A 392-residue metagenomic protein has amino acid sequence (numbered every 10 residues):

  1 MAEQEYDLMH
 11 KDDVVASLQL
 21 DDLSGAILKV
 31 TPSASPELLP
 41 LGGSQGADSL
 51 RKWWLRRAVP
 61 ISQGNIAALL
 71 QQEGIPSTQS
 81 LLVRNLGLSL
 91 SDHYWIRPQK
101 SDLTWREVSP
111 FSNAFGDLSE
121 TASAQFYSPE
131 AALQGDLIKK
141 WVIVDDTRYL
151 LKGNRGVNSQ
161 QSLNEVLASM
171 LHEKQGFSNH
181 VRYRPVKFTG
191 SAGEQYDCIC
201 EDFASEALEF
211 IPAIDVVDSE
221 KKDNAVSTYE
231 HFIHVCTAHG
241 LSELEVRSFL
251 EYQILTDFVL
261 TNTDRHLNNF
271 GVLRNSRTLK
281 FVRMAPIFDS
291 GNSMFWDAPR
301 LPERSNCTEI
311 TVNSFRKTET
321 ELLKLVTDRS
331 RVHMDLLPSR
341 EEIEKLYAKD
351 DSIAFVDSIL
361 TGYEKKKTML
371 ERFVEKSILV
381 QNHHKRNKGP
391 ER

Functional and structural regions predicted by a protein language model:
M1-L255, V259, L273-R392: Phosphate/dinucleotide-binding and metal-coordinating scaffold of catalytic cores in nucleotide-dependent enzymes
N262-T263: Glycine-rich phosphate-binding P-loop
H266, G271-L273: Conserved protein-kinase catalytic-loop segment immediately C-terminal to the catalytic Asp of the HRD motif
